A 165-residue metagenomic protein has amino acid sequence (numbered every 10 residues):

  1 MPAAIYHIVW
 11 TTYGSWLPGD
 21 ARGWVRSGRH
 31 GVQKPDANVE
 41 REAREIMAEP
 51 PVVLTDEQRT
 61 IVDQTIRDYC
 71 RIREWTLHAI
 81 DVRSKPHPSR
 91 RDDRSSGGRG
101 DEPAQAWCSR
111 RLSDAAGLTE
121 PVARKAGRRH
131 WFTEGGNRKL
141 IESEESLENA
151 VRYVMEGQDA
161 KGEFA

Functional and structural regions predicted by a protein language model:
M1-A165: Short catalytic/metal-binding and nucleic-acid-binding patches
